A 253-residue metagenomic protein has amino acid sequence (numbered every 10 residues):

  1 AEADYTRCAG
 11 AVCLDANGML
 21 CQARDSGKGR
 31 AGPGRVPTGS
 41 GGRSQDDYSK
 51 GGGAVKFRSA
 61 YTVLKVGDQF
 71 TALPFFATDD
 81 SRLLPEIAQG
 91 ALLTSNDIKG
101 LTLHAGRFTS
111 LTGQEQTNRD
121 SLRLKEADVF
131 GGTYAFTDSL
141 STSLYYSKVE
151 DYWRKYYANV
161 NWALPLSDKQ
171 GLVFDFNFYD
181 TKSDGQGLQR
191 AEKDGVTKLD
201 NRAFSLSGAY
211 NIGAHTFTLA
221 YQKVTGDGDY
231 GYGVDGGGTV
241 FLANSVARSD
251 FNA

Functional and structural regions predicted by a protein language model:
A1-T71: Beta-barrel outer-membrane channel/assembly domains of diderm bacteria
A3-R7, G53-S59, A91-S95, F130-Y134 (+3 more regions): Residues on the lipid-exposed face of transmembrane beta-strands in outer-membrane beta-barrel proteins
V12-L14, Y61-K65, G100-H104, T112 (+4 more regions): Repeated loop/turn-to-beta-strand initiation elements of outer-membrane beta-barrel proteins
M19-D25, T62, T71-L73, S110-T112 (+3 more regions): Structural signature of outer-membrane beta-barrel domains
T38-D46, G51, A77-L83, Q116-R123 (+3 more regions): Outer-membrane beta-barrel domain signature
D47-G51, P85-Q89, L124-D128, Y152-Y156 (+2 more regions): Residues that define the transmembrane beta-barrel architecture of outer-membrane proteins
L64-T78, L103-S110, F130, D138-E150 (+2 more regions): Transmembrane beta-strand segments that form the barrel wall of outer-membrane beta-barrel proteins
Y146-K148, Y152-A253: Outer-membrane beta-barrel pore domains
